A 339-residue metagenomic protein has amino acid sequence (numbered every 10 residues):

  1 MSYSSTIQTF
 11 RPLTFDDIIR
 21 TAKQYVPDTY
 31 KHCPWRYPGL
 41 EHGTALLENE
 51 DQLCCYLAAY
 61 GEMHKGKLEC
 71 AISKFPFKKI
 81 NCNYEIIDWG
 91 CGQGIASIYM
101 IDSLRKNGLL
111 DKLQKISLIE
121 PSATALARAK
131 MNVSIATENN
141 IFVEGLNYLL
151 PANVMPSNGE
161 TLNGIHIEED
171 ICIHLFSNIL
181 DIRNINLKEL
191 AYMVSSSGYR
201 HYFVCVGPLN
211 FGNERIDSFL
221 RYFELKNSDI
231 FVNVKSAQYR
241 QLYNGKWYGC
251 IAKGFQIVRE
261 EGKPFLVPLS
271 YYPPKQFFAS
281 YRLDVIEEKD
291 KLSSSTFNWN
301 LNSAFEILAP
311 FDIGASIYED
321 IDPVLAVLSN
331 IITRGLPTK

Functional and structural regions predicted by a protein language model:
M1-P38: N-terminal auxiliary segments of SAM/dcSAM-dependent transferases
T44-K78: Class I SAM-dependent methyltransferase Rossmann-like catalytic core, especially the SAM/SAH-binding loop
C82-G92: Conserved class I S-adenosyl-L-methionine
Q93-L109: Conserved SAM-binding loop of SAM-dependent methyltransferases across substrates and taxa, primarily the Class I
Q114-S117: Short beta-strand element of Class I
S122: Conserved SAM/SAH-binding beta-strand->alpha-helix loop
L126: Short alpha-helix immediately C-terminal to the canonical SAM-binding loop
N132-I135, G145-T338: Domain-level detector for long C-terminal conserved domains
